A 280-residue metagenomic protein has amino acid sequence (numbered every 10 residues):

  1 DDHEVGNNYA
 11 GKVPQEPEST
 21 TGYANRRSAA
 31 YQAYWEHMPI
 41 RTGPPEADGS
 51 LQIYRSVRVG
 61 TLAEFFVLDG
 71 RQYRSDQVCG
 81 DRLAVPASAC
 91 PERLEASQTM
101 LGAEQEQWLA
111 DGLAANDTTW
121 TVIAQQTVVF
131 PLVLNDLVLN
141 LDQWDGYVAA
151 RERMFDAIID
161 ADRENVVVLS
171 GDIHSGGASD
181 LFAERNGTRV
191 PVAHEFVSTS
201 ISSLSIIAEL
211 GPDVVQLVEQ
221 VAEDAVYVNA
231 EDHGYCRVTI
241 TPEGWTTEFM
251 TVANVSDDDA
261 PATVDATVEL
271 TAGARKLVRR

Functional and structural regions predicted by a protein language model:
D2-R280: Metal-dependent phosphoester/phosphodiester hydrolase catalytic core
